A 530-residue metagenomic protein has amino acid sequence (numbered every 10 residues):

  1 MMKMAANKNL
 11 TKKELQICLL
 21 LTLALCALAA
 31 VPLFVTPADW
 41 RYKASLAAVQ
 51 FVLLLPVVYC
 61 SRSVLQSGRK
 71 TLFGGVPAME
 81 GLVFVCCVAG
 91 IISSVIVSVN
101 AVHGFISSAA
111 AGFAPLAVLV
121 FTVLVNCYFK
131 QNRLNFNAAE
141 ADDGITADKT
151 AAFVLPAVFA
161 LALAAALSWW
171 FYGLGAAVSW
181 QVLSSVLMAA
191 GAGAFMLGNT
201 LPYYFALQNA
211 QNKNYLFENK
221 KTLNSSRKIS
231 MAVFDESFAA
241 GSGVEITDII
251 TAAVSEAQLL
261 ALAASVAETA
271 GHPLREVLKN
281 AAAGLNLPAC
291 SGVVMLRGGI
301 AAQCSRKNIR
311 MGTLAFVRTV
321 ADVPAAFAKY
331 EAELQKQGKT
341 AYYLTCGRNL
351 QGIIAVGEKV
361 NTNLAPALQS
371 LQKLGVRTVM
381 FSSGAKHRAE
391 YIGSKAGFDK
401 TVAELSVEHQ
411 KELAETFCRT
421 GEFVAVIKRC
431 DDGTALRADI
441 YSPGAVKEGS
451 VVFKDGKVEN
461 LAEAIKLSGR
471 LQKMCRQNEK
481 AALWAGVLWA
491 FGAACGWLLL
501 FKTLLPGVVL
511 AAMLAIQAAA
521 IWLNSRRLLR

Functional and structural regions predicted by a protein language model:
M1-S45, R69-K70, N137-A141, R530: Flexible metal-binding regulatory segments at protein termini and peripheral loops
N7, L46, F84, V99-H103 (+1 more regions): Signature of the cytosolic headpiece of P-type E1-E2 ATPases
T22-A38, S93-S98, A164-L167, G492-A494: Membrane-embedded alpha-helical segments in integral membrane proteins
K43, G104-F113: Non-cytosolic membrane-interface motifs at loop->transmembrane helix junctions
V52-V64, T71-G74, F84, V88 (+6 more regions): Hydrophobic alpha-helical transmembrane segments
N137, I250-R297, R318-E331: ATP-binding catalytic core of ATPases
I246-T247, Q351: Short hydrophobic beta-strand segments in globular cytosolic domains
R306, C346-A481, A485: Conserved ATP-binding TGD loop and adjacent catalytic N/P-domain core of P-type ATPases
